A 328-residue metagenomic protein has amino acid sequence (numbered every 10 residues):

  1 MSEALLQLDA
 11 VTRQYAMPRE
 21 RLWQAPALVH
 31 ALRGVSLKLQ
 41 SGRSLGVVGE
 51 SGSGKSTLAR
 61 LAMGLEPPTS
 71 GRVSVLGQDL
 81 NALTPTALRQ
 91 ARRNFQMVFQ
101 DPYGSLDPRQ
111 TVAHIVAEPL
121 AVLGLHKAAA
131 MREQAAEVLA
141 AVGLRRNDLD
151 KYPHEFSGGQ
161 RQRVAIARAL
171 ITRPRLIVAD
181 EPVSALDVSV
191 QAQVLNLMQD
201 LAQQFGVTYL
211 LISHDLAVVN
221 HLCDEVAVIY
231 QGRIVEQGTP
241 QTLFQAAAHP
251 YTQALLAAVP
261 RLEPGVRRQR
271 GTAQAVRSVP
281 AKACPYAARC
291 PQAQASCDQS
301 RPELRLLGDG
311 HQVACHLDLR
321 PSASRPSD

Functional and structural regions predicted by a protein language model:
A4, P18-W23, T239-D328: Charged, flexible cofactor/metal-binding loops and thiol motifs
L22-P26, L80-Q96, V122, A129 (+2 more regions): ABC ATPase NBD coupling module
G71-D79: Conserved ABC transporter NBD signature motif
D79, A130-N147, L256: Conserved ABC ATPase "signature" region
Y152-F156, Q160: Conserved ABC ATPase signature
I171-R175: A short, proline-enriched helix->beta-strand linker immediately N-terminal to the Walker B motif in ABC-type P-loop
L176-V178, P182, L186-R267: P-loop NTP-binding/switch modules centered on Walker-like glycine-rich loops
